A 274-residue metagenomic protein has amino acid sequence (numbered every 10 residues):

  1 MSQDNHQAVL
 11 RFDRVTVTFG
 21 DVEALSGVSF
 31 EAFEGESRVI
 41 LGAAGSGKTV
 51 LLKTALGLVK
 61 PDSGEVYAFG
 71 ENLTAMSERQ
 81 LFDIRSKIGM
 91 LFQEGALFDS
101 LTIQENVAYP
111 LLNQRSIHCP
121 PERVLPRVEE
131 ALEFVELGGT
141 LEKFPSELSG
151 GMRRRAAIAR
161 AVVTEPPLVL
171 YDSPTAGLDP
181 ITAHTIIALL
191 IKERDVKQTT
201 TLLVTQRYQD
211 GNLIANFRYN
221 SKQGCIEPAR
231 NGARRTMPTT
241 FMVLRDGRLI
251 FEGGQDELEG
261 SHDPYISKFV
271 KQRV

Functional and structural regions predicted by a protein language model:
L56: Helix-to-loop junction immediately C-terminal to a conserved catalytic motif
G64-N72: Conserved ABC transporter NBD signature motif
E71-N72, L112, C119-T140: Conserved ABC ATPase "signature" region
L101-Y109: Short coil-to-helix segment of the ABC ATPase nucleotide-binding domain corresponding to the Q-loop/switch region
F144-L148, M152: Conserved ABC ATPase signature
E165: Conserved catalytic motifs of ABC-family nucleotide-binding domains
V169-D172: Catalytic Walker B motif of ABC-type/P-loop ATPase nucleotide-binding domains
